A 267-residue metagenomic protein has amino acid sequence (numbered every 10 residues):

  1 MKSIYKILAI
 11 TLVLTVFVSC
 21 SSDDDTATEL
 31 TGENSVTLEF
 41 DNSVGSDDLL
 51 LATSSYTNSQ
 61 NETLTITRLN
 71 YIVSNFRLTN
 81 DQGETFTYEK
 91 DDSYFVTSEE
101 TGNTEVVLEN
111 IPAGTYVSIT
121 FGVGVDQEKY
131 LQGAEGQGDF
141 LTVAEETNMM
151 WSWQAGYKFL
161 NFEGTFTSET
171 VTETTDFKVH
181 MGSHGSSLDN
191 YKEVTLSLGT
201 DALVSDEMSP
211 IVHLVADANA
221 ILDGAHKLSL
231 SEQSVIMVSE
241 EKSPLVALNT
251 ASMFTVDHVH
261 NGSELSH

Functional and structural regions predicted by a protein language model:
M1-A9: Bacterial N-terminal signal peptides that target proteins for export
V16-S19: C-terminal motif of bacterial Sec signal peptides marking the signal peptidase cleavage site
S21-H267: A short, solvent-exposed, low-complexity linear motif enriched for acidic/polar residues with Pro/Gly/Ser/Thr
